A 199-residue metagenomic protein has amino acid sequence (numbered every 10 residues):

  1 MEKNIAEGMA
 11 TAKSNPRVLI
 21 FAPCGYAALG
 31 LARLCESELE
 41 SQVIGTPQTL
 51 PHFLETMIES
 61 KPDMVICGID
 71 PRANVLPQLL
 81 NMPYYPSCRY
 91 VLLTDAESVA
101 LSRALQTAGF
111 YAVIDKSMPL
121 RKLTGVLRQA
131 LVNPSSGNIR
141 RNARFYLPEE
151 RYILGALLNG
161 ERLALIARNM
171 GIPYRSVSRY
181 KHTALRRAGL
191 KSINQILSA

Functional and structural regions predicted by a protein language model:
M1-S135: N-terminal regulatory/sensing modules of transcriptional regulators
V126, Y180-T183: Residues within the DNA-recognition helix of helix-turn-helix
V132, S136-R140, L190: Charged, solvent-exposed alpha-helical segments that act as regulatory interaction surfaces
I139-R179: Helix-turn-helix DNA-binding segment
L185-A199: Basic, Lys/Arg-enriched C-terminal extension of HTH/homeodomain DNA-binding domains
